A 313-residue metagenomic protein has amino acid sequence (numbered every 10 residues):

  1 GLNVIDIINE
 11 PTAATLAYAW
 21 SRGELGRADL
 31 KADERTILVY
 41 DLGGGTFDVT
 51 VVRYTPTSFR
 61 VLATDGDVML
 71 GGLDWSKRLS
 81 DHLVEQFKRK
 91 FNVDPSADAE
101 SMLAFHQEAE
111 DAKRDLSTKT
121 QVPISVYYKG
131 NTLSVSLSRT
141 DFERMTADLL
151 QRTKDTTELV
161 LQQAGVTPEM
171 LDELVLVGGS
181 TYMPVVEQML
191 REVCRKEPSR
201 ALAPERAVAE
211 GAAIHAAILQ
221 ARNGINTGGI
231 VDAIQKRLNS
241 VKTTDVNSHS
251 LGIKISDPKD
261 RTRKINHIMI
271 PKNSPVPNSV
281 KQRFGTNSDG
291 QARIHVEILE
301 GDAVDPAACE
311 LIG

Functional and structural regions predicted by a protein language model:
G1-G313: Oxyanion-binding/catalytic loops of NTP- or PPi-dependent enzymes
